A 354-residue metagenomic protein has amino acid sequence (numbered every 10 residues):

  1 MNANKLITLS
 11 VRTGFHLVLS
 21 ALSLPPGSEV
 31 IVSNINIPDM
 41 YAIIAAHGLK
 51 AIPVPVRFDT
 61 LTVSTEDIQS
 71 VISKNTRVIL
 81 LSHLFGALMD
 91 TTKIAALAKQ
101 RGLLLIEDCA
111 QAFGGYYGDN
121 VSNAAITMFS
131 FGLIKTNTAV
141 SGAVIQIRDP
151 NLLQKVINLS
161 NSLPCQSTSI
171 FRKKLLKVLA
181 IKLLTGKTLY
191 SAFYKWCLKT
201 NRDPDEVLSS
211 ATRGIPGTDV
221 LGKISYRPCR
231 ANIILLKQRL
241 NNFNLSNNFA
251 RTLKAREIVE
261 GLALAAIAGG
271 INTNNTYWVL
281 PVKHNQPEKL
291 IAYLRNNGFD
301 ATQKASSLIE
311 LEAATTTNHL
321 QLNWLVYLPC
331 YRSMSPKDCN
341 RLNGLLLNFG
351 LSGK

Functional and structural regions predicted by a protein language model:
N2-L6, T13, L80, P150 (+1 more regions): PLP-dependent aminotransferase class I/II
N4, S20-Q100, L104-Y116: PLP-dependent aminotransferase-like
G14-L19, A143: Buried hydrophobic packing segments
H16, T65-S73, T92, P336 (+1 more regions): Amphipathic, non-transmembrane alpha-helical secondary structure
V56-T60, A110-Q111, G132-I134, A305-I309: Short, acidic/turn-prone active-site loops that include or flank metal/cofactor- and phosphate-binding residues
E107-A139, V144: Conserved active-site segment immediately N-terminal to the catalytic lysine that forms the internal aldimine
